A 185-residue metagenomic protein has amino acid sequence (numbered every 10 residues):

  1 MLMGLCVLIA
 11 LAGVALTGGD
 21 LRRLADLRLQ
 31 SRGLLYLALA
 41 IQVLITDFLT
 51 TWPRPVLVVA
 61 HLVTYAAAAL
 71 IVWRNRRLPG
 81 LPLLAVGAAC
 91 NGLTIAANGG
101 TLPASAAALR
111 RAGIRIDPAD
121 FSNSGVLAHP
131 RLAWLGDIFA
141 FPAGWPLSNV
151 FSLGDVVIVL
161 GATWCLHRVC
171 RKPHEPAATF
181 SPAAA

Functional and structural regions predicted by a protein language model:
M1-V63: Transmembrane alpha-helical insertion/packing segments
G4-V14, A66-L70, I158-W164: Hydrophobic cores of alpha-helical transmembrane segments in multi-pass inner/ER membrane proteins, independent
G19-R22, H167-T179: Membrane-interface capping segments at transmembrane-helix boundaries
L39, V58, A88, W134 (+1 more regions): Hydrophobic transmembrane-helix microenvironments that flank and shape a buried ionizable site
R54-V63, S148-L160: Membrane-interface loop-to-helix entry segments
T64-N98: Interfacial segments of alpha-helical transmembrane regions
A104-V150: Extracytosolic (periplasmic/ER-lumenal) interhelical loops and adjacent juxtamembrane/interface segments of multi-pass
